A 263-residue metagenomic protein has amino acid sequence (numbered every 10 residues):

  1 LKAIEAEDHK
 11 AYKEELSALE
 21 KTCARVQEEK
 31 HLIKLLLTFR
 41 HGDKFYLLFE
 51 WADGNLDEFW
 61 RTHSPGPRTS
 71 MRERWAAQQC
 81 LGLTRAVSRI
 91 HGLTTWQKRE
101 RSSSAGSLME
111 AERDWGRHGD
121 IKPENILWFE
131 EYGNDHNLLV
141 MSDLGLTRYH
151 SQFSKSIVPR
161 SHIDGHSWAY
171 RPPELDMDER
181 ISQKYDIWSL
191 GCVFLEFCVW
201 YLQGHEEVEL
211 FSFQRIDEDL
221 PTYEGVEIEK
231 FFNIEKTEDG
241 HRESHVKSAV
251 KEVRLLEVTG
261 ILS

Functional and structural regions predicted by a protein language model:
L1-S17, K21: ATP-binding glycine-rich loop module of kinase domains
L19-K30: Structural motif at the C-terminus of the N-lobe alphaC helix and the adjacent alphaC-beta4 loop of the Hanks-type
K34-F45: Short beta-strand micro-motifs within the conserved protein kinase catalytic domain, predominantly in the N-lobe
W51-S64: Structural motif in protein kinase domains
H63-G82: Activation segment of protein kinase catalytic domains, centered on the conserved DFG
H91-G133: Catalytic-loop of the protein kinase fold
K122-A169: Activation segment/activation loop of eukaryotic-type protein kinase catalytic domains
D176-I261: Conserved C-lobe activation region of Hanks-type protein kinase-like domains
